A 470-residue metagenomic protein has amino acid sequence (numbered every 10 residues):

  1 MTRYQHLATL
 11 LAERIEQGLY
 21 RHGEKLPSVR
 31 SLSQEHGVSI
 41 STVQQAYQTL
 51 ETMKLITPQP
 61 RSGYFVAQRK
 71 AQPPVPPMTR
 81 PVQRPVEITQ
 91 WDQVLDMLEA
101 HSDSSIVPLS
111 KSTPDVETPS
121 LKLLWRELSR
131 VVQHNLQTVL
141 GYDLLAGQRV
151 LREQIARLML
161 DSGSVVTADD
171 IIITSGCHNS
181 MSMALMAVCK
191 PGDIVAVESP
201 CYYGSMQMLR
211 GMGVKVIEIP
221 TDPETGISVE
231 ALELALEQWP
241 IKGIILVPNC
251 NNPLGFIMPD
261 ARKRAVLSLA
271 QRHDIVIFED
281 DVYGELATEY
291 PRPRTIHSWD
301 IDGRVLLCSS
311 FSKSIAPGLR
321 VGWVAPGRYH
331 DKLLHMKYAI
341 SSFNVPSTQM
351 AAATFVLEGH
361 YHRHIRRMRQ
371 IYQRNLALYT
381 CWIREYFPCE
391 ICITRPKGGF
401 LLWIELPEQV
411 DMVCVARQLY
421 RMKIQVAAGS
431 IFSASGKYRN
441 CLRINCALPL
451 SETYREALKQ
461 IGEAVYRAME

Functional and structural regions predicted by a protein language model:
M1-R130, L334, Y338-V345, R366 (+10 more regions): N-terminal basic, amphipathic alpha-helical segments
A8, A12, S182, M186 (+5 more regions): Amphipathic, non-transmembrane alpha-helical secondary structure
T57-P58, V166, V426: Short beta-strand "wing" residues that participate in macromolecule-binding interfaces
Q133-H273, F278, G284-L286, P291-D300 (+2 more regions): Conserved core of the PLP fold type I
I275, V305, I391, I424: Short, conserved active-site loop motifs that form the nucleotide-linked donor/cofactor pocket
V305-E385, C392-T394: PLP-dependent aminotransferase class I/II
F432-G436: AMP-binding (ANL) adenylation modules
